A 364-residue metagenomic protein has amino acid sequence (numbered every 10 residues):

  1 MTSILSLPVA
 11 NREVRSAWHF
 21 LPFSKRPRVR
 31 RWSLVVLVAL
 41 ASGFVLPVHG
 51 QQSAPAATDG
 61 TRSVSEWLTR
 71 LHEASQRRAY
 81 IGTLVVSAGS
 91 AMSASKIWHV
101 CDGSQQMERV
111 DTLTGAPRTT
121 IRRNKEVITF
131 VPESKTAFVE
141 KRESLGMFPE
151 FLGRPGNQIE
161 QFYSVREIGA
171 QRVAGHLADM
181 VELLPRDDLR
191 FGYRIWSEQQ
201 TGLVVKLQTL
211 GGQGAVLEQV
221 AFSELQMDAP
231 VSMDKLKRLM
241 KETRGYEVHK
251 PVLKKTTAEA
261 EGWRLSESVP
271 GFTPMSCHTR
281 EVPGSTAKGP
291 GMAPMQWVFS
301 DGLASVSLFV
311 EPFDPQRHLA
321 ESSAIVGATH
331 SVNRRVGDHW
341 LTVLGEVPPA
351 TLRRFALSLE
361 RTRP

Functional and structural regions predicted by a protein language model:
M1-V29: N-terminal secretory signal peptides that target proteins for export/translocation
V35-G43: Bacterial N-terminal signal peptides
L46-G50: Sec/Tat signal peptide C-region and signal peptidase I cleavage site
Q51-K135, Q161-L210: N-terminal mature ectodomain segment of secretory-pathway/periplasmic proteins
T129-E150: Acidic/charged, solvent-exposed loop-and-adjacent secondary-structure segments enriched in E/D, K/R, S/T, and G/P
T201-L203, L210-M233, G337, T342-P364: Surface-exposed amphipathic alpha-helical segments
A221, Q226, S232-K254: Pro/Ala/Gly-rich low-complexity, hydrophilic intrinsically disordered segments
R244-H339, V347-R354: Short, solvent-exposed recognition patches
